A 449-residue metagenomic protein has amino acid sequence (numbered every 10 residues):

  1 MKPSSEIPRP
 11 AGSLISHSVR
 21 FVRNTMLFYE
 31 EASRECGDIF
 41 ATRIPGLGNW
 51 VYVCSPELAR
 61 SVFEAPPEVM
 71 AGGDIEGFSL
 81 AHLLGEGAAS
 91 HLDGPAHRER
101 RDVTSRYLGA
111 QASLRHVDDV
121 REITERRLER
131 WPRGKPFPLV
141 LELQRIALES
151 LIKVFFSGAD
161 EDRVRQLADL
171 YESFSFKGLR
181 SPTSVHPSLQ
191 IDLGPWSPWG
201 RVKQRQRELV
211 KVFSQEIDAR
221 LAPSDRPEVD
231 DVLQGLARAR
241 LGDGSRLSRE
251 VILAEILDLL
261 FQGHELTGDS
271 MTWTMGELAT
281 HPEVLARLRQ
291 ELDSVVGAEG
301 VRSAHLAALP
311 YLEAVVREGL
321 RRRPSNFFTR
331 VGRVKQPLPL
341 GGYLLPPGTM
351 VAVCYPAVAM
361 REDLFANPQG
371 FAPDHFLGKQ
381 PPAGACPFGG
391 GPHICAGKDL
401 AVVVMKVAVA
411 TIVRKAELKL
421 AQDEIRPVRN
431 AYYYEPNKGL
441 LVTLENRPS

Functional and structural regions predicted by a protein language model:
M1-E6, A71-A81, A96, A112-M271 (+1 more regions): Cytochrome P450 heme-thiolate monooxygenase catalytic core
M1-E86, S90, E99, D118-R126 (+6 more regions): N-terminal membrane-proximal hinge/A-helix region immediately C-terminal to the signal-anchor transmembrane segment
S4-I15, V117, R121, D169-S173 (+9 more regions): Cytochrome P450 I-helix active-site segment
S33-R34, T124, E172-S173, D293-A298 (+2 more regions): Cytochrome P450 proximal C-terminal region
S55, G263, G348: Short, conserved phosphate/pyrophosphate- and ester-handling motifs at nucleotide-, phospho-/glycolipid
L257-D258, Q262, G300-A304, G341 (+3 more regions): Cytochrome P450 heme-thiolate "Cys pocket" and heme-binding signature region
L266-E291, D399-K415: Cytochrome P450 catalytic-core helices
P337, V353-K379: Conserved cytochrome P450 K-helix/beta-meander segment immediately N-terminal to the heme-binding cysteine loop
